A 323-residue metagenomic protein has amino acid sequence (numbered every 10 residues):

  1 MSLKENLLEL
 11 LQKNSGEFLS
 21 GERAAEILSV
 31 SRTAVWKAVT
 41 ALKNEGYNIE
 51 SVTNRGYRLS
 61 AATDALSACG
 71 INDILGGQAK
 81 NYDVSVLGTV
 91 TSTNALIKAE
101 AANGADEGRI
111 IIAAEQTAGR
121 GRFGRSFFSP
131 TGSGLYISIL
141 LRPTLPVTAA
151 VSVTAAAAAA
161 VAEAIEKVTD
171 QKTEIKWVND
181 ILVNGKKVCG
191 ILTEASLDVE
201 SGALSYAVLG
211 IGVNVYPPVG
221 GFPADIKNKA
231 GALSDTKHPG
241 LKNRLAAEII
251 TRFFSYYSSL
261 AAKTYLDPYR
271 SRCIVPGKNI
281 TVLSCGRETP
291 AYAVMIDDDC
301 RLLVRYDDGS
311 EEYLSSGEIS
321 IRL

Functional and structural regions predicted by a protein language model:
S2-E166, K187-C189: N-terminal lobe of the biotin/lipoate ligase/transferase fold
S2-V30, T40, N44, P146-A149 (+2 more regions): Long, positively charged amphipathic alpha-helical accessory segments at protein N-termini or as interdomain linkers
G88, I175-W177: Short loop/edge segments at beta-strand edges and connector loops that shape dinucleotide/nucleotide cofactor-binding
